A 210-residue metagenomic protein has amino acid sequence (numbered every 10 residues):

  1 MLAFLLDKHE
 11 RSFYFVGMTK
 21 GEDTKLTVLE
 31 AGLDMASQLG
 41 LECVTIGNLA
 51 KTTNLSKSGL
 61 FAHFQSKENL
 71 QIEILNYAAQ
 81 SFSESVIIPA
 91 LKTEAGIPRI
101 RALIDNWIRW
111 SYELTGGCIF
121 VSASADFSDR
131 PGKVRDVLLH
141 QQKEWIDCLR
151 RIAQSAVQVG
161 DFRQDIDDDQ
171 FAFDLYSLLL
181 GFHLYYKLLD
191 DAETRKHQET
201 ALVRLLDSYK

Functional and structural regions predicted by a protein language model:
M1-L39, C43-L55, N69: Basic, helix-initiating cap at the start of DNA-binding domains
M1-M18, A102-N106, W110, I146-V159 (+2 more regions): C-terminal peripheral helix-coil segments that are non-catalytic and often amphipathic
L26-D34, Q38, K51-T52, N69-K92 (+4 more regions): Alpha-helical structural segments
Q38-L41, A62, R163: Helix-turn-helix/winged-helix DNA-binding modules
T53-F64: Short hydrophobic/aromatic patch on the recognition helix
Y112-K133: Amphipathic alpha-helical segments used for helix-helix packing
D136-H140, Q158-D174: All-alpha amphipathic helical-bundle segments outside canonical DNA-binding/catalytic cores that form hydrophobic
I166-Y185, A201-L205: Hydrophobic alpha-helical segments that form the core of small-molecule binding pockets and/or dimer interfaces
